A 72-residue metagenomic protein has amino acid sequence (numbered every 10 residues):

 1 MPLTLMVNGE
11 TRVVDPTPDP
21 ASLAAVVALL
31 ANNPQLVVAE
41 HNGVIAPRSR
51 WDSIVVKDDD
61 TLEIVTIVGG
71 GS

Functional and structural regions predicted by a protein language model:
M1-S72: Ubiquitin-like/PB1-type beta-grasp interaction modules and other compact soluble beta-rich domains
